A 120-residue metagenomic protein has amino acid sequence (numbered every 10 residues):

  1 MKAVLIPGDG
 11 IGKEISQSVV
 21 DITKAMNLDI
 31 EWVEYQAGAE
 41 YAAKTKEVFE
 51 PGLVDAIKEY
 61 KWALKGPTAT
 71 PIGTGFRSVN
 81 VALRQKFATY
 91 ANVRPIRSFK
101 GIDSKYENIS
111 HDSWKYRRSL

Functional and structural regions predicted by a protein language model:
M1-G10, A39-L120: Anion-binding alpha/beta catalytic cores of soluble intermediary-metabolism enzymes, centered on
M1-Q36: N-terminal phosphate-binding or glycine-rich loops at protein starts, especially the Walker A/P-loop of NTPases
